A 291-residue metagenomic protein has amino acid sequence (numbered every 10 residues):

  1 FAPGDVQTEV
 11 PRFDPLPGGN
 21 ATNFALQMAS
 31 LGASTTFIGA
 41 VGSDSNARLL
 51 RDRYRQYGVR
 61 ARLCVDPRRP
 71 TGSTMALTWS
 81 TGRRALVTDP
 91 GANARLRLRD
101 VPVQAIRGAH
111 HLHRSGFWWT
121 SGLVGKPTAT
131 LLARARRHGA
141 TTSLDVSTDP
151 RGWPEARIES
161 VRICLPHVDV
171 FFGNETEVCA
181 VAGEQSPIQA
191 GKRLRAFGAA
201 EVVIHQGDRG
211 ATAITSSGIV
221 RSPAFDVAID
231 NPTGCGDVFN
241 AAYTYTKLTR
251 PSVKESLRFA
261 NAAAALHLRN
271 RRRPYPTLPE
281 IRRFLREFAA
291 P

Functional and structural regions predicted by a protein language model:
F1-A40, S45-R51, Q56, A228-D230: Glycine-rich phosphate/adenosyl-contacting loop at the front of the ribokinase-like
M28, N174, G236: Short, conserved phosphate/pyrophosphate- and ester-handling motifs at nucleotide-, phospho-/glycolipid
T35, A61, T142-S143: Hydrophobic beta-strand scaffold residues
R53-P70: A glycine-rich helix N-cap at a beta->alpha junction
D66, A76-G125: Conserved phosphate-binding/catalytic loop of the ribokinase/pfkB sugar-kinase fold
H111-K192, R209-A211: Conserved beta-alpha-beta core of the PfkB/ribokinase-like small-molecule kinase fold
A133-R137, Q185-P291: Conserved phosphate-binding/catalytic region of the ribokinase-like
